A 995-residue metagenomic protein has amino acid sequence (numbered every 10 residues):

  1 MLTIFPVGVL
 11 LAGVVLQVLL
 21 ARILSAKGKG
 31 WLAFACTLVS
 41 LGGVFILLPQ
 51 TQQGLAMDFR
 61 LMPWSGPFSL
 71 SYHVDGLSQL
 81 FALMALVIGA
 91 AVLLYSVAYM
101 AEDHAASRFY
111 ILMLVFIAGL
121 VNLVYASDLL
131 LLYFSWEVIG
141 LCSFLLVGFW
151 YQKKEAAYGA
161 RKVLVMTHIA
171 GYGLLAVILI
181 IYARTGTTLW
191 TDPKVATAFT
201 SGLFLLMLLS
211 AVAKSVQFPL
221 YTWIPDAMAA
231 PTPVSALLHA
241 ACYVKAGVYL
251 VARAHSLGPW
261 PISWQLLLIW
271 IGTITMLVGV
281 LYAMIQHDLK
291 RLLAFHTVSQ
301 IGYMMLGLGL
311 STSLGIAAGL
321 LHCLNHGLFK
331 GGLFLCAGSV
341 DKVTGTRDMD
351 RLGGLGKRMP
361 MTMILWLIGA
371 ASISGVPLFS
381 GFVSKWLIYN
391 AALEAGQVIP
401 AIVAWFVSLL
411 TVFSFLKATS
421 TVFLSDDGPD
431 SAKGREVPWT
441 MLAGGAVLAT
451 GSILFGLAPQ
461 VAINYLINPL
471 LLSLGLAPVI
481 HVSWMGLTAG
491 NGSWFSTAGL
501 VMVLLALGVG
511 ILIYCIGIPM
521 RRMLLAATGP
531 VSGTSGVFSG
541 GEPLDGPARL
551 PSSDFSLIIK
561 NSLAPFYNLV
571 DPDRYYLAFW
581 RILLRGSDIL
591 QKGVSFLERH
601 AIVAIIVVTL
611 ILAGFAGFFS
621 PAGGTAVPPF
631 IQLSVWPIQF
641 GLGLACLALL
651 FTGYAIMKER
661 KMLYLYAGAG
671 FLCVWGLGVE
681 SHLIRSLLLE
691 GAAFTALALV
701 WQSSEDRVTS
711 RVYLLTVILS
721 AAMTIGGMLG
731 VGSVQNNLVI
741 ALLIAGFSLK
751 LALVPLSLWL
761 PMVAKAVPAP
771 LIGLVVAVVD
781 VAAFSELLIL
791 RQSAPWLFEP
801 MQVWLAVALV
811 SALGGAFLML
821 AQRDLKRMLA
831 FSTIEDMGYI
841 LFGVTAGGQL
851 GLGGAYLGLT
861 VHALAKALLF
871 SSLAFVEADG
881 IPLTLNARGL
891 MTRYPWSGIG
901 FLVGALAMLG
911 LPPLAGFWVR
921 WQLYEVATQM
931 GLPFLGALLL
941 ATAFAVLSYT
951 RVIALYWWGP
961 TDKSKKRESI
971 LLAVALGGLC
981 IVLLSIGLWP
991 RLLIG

Functional and structural regions predicted by a protein language model:
A35-L48, A170-A176, A370-I373, G444-L466 (+3 more regions): Hydrophobic alpha-helical membrane-insertion segments
P49-M57, I181-T188, G375-I388, L457-H481 (+3 more regions): Membrane-helix interface motif
L55-V74, P478-W484: Extracytosolic (periplasmic/ER-lumenal) interhelical loops and adjacent juxtamembrane/interface segments of multi-pass
Y72-A85, L203-A211, V403-S408, W484-I511 (+2 more regions): Hydrophobic alpha-helical transmembrane segments
A91-R108, M113-L132, L141-T440, G451 (+5 more regions): Hydrophobic transmembrane alpha-helices and their helix-loop junctions in integral membrane proteins
S420, F579-L584, Y949-D962: Transmembrane alpha-helical segments of integral membrane proteins
A462-L504, L512-P637, L992-G995: Aromatic-capped, Gly/Pro-kinked transmembrane alpha-helices
Q591-A604, R951-A954, G959-G978: Interfacial loop-to-transmembrane junctions
